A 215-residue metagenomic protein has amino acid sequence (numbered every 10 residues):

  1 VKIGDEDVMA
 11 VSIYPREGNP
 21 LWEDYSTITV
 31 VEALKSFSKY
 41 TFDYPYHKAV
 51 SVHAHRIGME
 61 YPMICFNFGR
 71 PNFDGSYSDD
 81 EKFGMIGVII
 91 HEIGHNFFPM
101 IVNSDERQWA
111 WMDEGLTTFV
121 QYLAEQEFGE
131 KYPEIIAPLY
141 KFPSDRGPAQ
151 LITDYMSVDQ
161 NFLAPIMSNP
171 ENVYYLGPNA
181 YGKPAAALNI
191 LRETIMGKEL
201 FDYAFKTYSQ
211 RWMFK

Functional and structural regions predicted by a protein language model:
V1-E6: Structured beta-strand-rich cores of soluble
D7-A10, M63: A generic secondary-structure signal marking the coil-to-beta-strand transition
Y14-K215: Hydrophobic alpha-helical and helix-loop surface patches within well-folded domains that function as non-catalytic
